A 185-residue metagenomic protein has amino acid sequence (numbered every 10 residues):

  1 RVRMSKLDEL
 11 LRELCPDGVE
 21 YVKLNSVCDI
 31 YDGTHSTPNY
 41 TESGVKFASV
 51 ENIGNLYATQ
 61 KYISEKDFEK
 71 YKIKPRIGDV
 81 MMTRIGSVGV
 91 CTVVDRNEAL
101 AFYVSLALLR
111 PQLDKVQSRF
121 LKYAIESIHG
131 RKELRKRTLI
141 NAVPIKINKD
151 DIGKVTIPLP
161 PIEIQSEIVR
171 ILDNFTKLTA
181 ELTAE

Functional and structural regions predicted by a protein language model:
R1-M4, G18-E20, L121, G153-A184: Amphipathic alpha-helical segments
L11-T34: Non-catalytic DNA-recognition/assembly elements of restriction-modification systems
E13, T34, F68-E69, N141: Short, solvent-exposed loop/turn positions at domain surfaces that link secondary-structure elements or cap domain
C28, S36-D67, R76: DNA target-recognition patches
S49-V50, T59, K66-I128: A short beta-sheet element
L100-A107, I140-P160: A short glycine-rich beta-alpha junction/loop motif
